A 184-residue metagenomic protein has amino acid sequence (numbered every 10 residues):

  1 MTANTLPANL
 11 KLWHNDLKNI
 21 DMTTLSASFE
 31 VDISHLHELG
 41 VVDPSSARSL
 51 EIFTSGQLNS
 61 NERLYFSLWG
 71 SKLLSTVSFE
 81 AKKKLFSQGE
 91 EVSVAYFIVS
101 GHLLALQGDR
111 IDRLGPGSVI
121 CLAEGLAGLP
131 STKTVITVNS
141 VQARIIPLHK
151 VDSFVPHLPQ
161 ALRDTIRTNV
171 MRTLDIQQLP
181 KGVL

Functional and structural regions predicted by a protein language model:
M1-L184: Cytosolic regulatory regions built on CNB/CRP/Popeye-like sensor folds
